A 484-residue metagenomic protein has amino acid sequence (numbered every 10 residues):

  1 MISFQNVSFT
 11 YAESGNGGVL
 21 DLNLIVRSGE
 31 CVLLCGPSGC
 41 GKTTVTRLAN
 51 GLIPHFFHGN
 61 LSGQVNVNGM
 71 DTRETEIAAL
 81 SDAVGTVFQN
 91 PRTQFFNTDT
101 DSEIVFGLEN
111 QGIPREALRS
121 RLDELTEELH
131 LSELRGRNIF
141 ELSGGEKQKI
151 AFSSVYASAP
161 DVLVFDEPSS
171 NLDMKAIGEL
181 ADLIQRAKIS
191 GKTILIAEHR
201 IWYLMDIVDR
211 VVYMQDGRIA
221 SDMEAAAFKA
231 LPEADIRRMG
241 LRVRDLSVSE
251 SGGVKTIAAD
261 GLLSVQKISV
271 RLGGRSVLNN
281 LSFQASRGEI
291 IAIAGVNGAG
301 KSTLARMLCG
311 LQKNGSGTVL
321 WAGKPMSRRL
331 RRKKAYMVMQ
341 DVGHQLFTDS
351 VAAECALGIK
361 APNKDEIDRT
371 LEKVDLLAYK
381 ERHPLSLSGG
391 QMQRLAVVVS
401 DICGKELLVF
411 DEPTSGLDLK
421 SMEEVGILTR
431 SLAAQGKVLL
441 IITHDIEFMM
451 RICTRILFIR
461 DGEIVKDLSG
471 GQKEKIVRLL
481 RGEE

Functional and structural regions predicted by a protein language model:
N50, C309: Helix-to-loop junction immediately C-terminal to a conserved catalytic motif
H58-M70, G317-R331: Conserved ABC transporter NBD signature motif
E116-L134, K364-Y379: Conserved ABC ATPase "signature" region
N138-L142, E146, H383-L387, Q391: Conserved ABC ATPase signature
Y156, S400-D401: ABC ATPase C-loop
L163-D166, L408-D411: Catalytic Walker B motif of ABC-type/P-loop ATPase nucleotide-binding domains
E198-H199, T443-H444: H-loop/switch region of ABC-family ATPase nucleotide-binding domains
R218-G240, E463-E484: Conserved beta-strand-loop-alpha-helix hinge in the C-terminal portion of ABC ATPase nucleotide-binding domains
